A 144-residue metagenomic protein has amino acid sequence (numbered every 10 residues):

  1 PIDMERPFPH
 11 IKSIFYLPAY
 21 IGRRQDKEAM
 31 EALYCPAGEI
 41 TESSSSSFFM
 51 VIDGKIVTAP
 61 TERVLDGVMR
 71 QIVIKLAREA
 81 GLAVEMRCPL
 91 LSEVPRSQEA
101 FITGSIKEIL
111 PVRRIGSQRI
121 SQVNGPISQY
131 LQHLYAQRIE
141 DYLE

Functional and structural regions predicted by a protein language model:
P1-E144: Helix-start/capping segments and mature chain N-termini
